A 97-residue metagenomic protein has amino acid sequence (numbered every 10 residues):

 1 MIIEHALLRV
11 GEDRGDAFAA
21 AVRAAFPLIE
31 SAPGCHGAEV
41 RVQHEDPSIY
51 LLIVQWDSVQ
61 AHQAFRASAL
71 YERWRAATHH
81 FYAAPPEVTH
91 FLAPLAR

Functional and structural regions predicted by a protein language model:
I2, E39-S48, A76-R97: Glycine-rich beta-strand-turn "strand-cap" elements at beta-sheet edges
I2-R9, E39-R66: Short, well-ordered beta-strand segments in beta-rich or mixed alpha/beta enzyme and ligand-binding folds
R9-A21: Short, surface-exposed ligand-recognition loops at beta-strand->loop->(often short) alpha-helix junctions that present
G11-D13, V59, A93: Generic structural motif
D13-D16, D46, D57, E72: Acidic-enriched, low-complexity/disordered segments with a strong bias for Aspartate over Glutamate
D16, Q60-H62, A96: Residue-level signal for secondary-structure boundary sites
A24-H36, Q55-T89: An amphipathic, aromatic/His-enriched active-site/gating alpha helix that lines ligand/cofactor pockets
